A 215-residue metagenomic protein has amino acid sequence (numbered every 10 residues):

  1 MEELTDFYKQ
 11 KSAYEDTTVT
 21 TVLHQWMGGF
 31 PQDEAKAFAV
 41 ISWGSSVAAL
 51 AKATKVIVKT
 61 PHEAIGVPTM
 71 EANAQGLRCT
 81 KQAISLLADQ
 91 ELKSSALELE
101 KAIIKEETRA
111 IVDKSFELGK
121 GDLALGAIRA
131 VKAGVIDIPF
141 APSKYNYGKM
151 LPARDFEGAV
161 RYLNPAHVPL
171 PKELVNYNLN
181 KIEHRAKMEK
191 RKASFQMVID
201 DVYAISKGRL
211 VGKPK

Functional and structural regions predicted by a protein language model:
M1-K81: Helix-rich catalytic cores of soluble enzyme domains
A53-K215: Acidic, glycine-enriched catalytic cores built around paired aspartates
